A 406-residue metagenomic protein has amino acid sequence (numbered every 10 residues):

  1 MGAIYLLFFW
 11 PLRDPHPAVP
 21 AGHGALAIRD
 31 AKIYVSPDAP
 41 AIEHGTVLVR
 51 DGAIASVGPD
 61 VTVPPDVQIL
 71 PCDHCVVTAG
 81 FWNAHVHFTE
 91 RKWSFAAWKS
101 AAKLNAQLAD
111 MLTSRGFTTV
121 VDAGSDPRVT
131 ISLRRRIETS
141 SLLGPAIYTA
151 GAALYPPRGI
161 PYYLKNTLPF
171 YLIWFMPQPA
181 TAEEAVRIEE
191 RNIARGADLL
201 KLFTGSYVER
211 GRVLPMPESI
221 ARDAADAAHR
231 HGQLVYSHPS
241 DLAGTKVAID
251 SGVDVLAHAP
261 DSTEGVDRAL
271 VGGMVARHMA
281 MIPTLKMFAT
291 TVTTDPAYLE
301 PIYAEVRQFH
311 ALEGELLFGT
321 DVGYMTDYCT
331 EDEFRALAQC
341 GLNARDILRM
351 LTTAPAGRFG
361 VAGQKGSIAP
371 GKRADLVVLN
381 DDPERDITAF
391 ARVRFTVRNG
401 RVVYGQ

Functional and structural regions predicted by a protein language model:
R13-D14, A18, G24, I33 (+1 more regions): Histidine-rich, glycine-flanked metal-binding segment
H16, Y298-D382: His/Asp/Glu-enriched, well-ordered alpha-helical/loop segment that forms or immediately abuts the divalent-metal
L26, V63-A102, A106, D110-T113 (+1 more regions): Replace "His-x-His-based motif
A31, L351-T353, G357, P370-Q406: C-terminal cap of metal-dependent C-N hydrolases
K92-F95, T130, T245-V253, M287-L312 (+2 more regions): Histidine/acidic-residue-rich catalytic or RNA/ligand-binding cores of hydrolases and nuclease-related proteins
F95-L143, M176-D198: Alpha-helical scaffold segments that flank or form the walls of functional sites
Q107-T130, G144-A152, A197-Y207, L234 (+3 more regions): Divalent metal-dependent hydrolysis catalytic cores, especially in the metallo-beta-lactamase
L202-E300, V322-Y324, G341-N343, G357 (+2 more regions): Active-site core of metal-dependent hydrolases
